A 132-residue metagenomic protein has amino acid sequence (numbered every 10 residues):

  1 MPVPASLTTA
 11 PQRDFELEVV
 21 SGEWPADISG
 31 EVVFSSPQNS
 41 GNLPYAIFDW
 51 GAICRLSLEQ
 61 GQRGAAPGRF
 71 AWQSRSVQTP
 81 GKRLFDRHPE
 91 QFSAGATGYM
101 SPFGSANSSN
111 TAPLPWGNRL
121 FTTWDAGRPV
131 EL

Functional and structural regions predicted by a protein language model:
M1-L132: Beta-propeller domains
